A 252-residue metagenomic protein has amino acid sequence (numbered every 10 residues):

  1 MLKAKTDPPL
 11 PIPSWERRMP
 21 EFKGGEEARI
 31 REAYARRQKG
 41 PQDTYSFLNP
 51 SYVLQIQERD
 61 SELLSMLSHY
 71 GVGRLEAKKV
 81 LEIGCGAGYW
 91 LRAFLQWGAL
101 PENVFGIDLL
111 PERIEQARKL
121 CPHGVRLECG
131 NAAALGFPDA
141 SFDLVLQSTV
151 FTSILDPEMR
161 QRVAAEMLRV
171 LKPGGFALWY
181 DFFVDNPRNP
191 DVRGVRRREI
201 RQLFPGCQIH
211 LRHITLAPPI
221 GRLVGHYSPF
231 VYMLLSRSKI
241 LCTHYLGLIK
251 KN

Functional and structural regions predicted by a protein language model:
L2-S46: N-terminal, positively charged/glycine-rich alpha-helical extensions of SAM-dependent methyltransferases
I56-E76, A93: Conserved alpha-helix/loop element of class I SAM-dependent methyltransferases that forms part of the SAM/SAH-binding
E76-G86: Conserved class I S-adenosyl-L-methionine
L81, Y89-A134: Class I SAM-dependent methyltransferase SAM/SAH-binding core
A133-V145: A short acidic, Gly/Pro-enriched loop at the edge of an enzyme's catalytic core that lines a small-molecule cofactor
Q161-P173: A short glycine-rich, Lys/Arg-flanked "PGG" loop and its adjoining helix->strand segment in the class I
G174-D181: Conserved beta-strand signature within the Rossmann-like core of class I S-adenosyl-L-methionine
R198, R212-N252: A C-terminal cap/extension of S-adenosyl-L-methionine-dependent methyltransferases that defines the acceptor-substrate
